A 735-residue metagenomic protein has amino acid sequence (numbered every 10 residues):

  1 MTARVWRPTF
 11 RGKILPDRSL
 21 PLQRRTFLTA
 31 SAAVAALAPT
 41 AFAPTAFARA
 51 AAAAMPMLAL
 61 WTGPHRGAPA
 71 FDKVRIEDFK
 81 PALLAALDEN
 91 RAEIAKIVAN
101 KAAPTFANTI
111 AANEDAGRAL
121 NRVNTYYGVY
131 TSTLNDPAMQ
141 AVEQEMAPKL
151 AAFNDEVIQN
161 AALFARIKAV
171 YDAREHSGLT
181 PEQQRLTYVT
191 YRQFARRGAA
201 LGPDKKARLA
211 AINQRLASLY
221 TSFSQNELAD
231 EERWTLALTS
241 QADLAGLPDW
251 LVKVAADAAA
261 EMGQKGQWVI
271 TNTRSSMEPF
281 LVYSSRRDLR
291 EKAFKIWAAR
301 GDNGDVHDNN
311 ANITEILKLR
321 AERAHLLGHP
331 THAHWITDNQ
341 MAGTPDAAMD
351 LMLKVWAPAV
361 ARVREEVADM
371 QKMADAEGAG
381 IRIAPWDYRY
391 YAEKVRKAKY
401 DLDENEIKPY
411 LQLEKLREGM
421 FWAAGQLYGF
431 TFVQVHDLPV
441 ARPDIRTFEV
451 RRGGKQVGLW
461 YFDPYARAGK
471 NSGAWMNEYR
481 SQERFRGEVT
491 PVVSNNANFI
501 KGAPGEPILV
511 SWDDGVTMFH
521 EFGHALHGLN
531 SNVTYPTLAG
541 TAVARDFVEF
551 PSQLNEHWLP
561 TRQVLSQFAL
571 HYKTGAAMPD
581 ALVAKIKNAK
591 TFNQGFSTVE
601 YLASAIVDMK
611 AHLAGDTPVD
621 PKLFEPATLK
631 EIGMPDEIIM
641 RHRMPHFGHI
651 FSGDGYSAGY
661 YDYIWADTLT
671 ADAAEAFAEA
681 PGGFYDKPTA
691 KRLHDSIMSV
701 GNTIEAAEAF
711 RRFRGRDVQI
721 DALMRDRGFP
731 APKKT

Functional and structural regions predicted by a protein language model:
F10, I14-V34: N-terminal secretory signal peptides and thylakoid transit peptides that target proteins across membranes
Q23, M57-K73, A245, Q267-V269 (+10 more regions): C-terminal, non-catalytic "cap/extension" segments appended to globular domains
A41-A52: Signal peptide processing junction and immediate N-terminal pro/mature segment of secreted/exported proteins
A53-W250, G683-Y685, T735: N-terminal helix-rich structural modules
G63-D78, Y127-M146, V170-A211, T271-A311 (+6 more regions): Short His/Asp/Glu-rich catalytic/ion-coordination signatures at enzyme active sites or charged loops
E182, L186, S218, Q225 (+7 more regions): Active-site-proximal, well-structured secondary-structure segments within enzyme catalytic domains
G502-M518: Short pre-active-site segment immediately N-terminal to the catalytic Zn-binding motif
